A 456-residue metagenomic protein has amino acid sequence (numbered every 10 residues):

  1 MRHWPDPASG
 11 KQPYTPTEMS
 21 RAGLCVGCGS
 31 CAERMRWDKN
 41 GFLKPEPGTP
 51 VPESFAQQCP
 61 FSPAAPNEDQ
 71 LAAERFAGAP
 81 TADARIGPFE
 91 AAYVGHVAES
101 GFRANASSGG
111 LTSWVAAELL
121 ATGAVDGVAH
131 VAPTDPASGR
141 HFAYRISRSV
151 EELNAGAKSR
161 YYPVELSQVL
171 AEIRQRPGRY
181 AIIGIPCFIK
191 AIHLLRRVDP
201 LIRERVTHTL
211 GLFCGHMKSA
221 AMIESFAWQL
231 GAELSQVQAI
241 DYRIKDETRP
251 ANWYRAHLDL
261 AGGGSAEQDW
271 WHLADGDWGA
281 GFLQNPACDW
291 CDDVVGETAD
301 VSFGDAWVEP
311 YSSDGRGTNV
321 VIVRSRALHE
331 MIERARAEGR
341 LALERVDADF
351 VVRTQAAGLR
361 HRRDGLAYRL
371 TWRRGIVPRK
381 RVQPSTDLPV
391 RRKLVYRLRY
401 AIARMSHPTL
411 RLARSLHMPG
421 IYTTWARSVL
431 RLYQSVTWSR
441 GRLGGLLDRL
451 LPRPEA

Functional and structural regions predicted by a protein language model:
R2-Y14, M19-G48, P52-R75, V301: Iron-sulfur cluster-binding cysteine motifs and their immediate structural context in ferredoxin-like electron-transfer
P13-C25, L43-S54, P177-Y180, E204 (+2 more regions): Immediate flanking context of iron-sulfur cluster ligation sites
P50, S54, Q58-T112, A116 (+2 more regions): Electropositive, gly/pro-rich neighborhoods at or near active sites that engage anionic ligands
A106, L111-L120, A124-R174: Portal/gating segments that form or line small-molecule/metal binding sites
S107-L111, D135, I182-I192, H216-K218: Gly/Ser/Thr-rich loops at beta-strand to alpha-helix junctions that form or flank small-molecule/cofactor-binding
V125-D126, S235-A456: Long, compositionally biased charged/polar accessory segments in the mid-to-C-terminal portions of proteins
V198-G211: A short alpha->loop->secondary-structure connector
F213-S225, K245-R249: Short, conserved secondary-structure transition motifs
